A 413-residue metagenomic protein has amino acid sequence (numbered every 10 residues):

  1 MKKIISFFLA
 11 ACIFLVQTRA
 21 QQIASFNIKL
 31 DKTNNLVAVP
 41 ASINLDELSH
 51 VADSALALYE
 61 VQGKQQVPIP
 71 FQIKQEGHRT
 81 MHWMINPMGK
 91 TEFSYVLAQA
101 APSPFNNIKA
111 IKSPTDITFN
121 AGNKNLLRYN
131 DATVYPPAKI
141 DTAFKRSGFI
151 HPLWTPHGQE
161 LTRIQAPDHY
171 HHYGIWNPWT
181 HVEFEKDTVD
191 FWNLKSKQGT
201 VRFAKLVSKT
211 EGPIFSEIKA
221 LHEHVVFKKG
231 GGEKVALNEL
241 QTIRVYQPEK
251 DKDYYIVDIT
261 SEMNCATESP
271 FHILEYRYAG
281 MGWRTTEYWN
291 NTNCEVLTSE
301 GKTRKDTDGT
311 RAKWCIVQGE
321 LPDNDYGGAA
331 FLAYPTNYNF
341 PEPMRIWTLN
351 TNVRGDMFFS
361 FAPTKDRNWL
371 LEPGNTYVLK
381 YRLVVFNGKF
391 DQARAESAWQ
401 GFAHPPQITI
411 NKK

Functional and structural regions predicted by a protein language model:
M1-F26: Bacterial Sec-dependent N-terminal signal peptides
Q21-N107, Y129-L221: Alpha-mannosidase-like glycoside hydrolase catalytic domains involved in N-glycan trimming, generalizing to other
F26-I28, I117-N123, V257-C265: Short, well-ordered beta-strand segments enriched in hydrophobic/aromatic residues
E47-T80, Y276-W283, Y288-K365: Trp/Gly-enriched beta-strand surface patches
T91-A101, H222, G374-G388: Short, hydrophobic/aromatic-enriched beta-strand segments in well-ordered soluble domains
N106-S113, E211, L221-L274: Acidic, contiguous internal or C-terminal segments within carbohydrate-active enzymes that form a structured patch used
L126-F144, P152, K250-L297: Acidic (Asp/Glu-rich), glycine- and aromatic
F331-K413: Beta-strand-rich recognition/accessory modules
